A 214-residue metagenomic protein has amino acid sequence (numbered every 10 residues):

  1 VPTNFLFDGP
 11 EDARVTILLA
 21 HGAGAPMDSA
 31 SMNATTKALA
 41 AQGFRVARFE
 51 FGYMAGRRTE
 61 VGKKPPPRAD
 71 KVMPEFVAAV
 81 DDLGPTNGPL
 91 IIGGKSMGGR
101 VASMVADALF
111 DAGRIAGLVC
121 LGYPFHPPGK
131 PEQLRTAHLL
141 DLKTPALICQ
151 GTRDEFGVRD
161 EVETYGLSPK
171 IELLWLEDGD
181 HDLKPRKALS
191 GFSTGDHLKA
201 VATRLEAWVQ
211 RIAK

Functional and structural regions predicted by a protein language model:
V1-L90, D180-L189: Serine-hydrolase catalytic machinery in alpha/beta-hydrolase-like enzymes
P89-G94, L121: Short beta-strand immediately N-terminal to the catalytic nucleophile in serine-hydrolase-like folds
G94-G98, A102: Gly/Ala-rich beta-loop-alpha elbow adjacent to hydrolase catalytic centers
V101-V105, G129: Hydrolases whose catalytic domains are alpha/beta-hydrolase-1, hotdog thioesterase, or metallo-beta-lactamase-like
G113-F125: A conserved short beta-strand
L142, I148-Q150, D154: Short beta-strand/loop motif that positions the catalytic acidic residue of the alpha/beta-hydrolase fold
E155-E161: Conserved alpha/beta-hydrolase "acid-adjacent" motif
K187-K214: Catalytic active-site module of serine/aspartate enzymes centered on a nucleophile-bearing elbow/loop
